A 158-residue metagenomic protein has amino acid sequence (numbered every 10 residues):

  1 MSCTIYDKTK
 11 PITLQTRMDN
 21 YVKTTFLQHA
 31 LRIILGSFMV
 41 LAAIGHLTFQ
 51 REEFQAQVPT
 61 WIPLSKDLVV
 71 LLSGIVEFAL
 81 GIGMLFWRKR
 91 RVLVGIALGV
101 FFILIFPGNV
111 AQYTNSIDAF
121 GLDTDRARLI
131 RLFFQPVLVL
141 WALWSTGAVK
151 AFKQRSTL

Functional and structural regions predicted by a protein language model:
S2-L158: Membrane-interface extramembranous regions
